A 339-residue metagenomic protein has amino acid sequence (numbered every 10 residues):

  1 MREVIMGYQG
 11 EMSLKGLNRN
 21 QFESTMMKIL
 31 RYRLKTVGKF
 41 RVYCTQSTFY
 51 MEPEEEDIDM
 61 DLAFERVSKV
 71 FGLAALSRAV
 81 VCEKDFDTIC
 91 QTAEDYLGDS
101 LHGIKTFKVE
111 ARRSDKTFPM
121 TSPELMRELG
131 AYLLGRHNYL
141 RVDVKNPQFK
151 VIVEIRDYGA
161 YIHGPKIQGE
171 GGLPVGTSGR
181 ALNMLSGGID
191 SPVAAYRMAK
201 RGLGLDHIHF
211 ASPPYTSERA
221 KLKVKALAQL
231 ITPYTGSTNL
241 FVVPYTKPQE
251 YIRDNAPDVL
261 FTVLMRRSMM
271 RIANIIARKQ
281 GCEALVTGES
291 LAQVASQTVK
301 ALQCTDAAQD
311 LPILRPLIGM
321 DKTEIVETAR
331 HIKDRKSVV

Functional and structural regions predicted by a protein language model:
M1-L182, P192-T238, A307: RNA-binding accessory domains that recognize and position tRNA/RNA substrates
E128-L133, K166, G172-S178, Y245 (+4 more regions): Active-site adenylate/phosphate-handling loop in enzymes that bind or generate adenylated species
D143, F241-V243, L314: General small-molecule cofactor/ligand-binding pocket signal
K145, H209, G288, S337-V339: Short loop/turn and capping residues at structural boundaries
G188: Conserved G/P- and acidic residue-centered "switch" motifs that form tight phosphate/ATP-binding loops in soluble
A228-N255: A conserved beta-strand->alpha-helix junction
